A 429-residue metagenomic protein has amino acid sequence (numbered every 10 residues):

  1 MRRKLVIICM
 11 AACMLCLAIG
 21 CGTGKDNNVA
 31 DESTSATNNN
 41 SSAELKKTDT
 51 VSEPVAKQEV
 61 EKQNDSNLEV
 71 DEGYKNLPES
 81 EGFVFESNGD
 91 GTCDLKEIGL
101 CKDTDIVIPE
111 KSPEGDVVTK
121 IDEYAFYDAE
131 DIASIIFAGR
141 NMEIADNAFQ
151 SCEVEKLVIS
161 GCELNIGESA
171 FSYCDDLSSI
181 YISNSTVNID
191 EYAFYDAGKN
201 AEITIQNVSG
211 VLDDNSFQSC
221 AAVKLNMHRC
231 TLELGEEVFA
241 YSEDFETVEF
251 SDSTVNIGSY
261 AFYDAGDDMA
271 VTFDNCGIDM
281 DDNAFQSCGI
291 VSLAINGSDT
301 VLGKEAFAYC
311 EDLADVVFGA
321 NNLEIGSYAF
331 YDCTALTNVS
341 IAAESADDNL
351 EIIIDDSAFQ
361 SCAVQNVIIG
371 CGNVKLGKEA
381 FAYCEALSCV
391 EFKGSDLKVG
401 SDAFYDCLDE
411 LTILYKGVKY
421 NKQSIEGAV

Functional and structural regions predicted by a protein language model:
M1-L5, M10-A11: Positively charged n-region of N-terminal signal peptides that target proteins for export
L17-G20: C-terminal motif of bacterial Sec signal peptides marking the signal peptidase cleavage site
G22-E53: Short, low-complexity, disordered segments immediately C-terminal to signal peptides in bacterial exported proteins
S42-S87: N-terminal low-complexity, Pro/Thr/Ser-rich intrinsically disordered segments that act as propeptides or flexible
G82-G91, C101-K120, E130-E143, C152-N165 (+11 more regions): Structural signature of tandem-repeat unit edges
I98: Acidic, Ser/Thr
E123-A125, D146-A148, E168-A170, E191-A193 (+9 more regions): Consensus positions within tandem repeat domains that build extended binding/scaffold surfaces
I425-V429: Active-site regions of enzymes building and remodeling cell-envelope glycoconjugates
